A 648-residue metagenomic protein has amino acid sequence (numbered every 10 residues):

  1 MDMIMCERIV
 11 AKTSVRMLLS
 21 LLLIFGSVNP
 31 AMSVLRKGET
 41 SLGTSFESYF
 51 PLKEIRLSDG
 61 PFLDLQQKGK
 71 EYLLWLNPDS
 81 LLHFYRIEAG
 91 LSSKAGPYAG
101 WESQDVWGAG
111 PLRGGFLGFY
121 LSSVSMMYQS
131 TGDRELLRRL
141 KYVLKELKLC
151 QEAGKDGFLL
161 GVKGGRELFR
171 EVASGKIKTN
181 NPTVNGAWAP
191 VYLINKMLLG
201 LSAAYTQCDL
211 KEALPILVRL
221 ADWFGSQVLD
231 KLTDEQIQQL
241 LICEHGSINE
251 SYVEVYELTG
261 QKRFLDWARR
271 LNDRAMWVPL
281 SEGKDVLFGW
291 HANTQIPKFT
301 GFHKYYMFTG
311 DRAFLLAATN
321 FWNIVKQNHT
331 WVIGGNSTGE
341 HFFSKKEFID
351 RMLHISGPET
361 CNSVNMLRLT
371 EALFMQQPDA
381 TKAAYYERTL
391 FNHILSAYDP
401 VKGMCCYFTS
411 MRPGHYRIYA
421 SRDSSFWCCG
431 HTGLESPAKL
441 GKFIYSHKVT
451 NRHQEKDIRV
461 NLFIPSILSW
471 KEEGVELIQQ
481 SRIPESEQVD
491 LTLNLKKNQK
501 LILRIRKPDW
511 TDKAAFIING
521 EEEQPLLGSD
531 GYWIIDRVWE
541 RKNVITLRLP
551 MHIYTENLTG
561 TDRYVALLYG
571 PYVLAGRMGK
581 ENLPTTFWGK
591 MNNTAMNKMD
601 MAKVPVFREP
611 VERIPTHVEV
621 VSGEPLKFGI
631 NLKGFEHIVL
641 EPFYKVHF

Functional and structural regions predicted by a protein language model:
V34-F116, K141-G175, K211: Low-complexity, Ser/Thr/Pro/Gly-enriched N-terminal "stalk/linker" regions
S45, F50-L52, D59, Y128-K141 (+5 more regions): Structural helix-adjacent loops and short alpha-helical linkers that scaffold large soluble proteins
S48, H83-G110, L160-W188, I237-V255 (+3 more regions): Carbohydrate-binding/catalytic loop surfaces
L65-G96, R139-G157, P215-L232, R263-G283 (+3 more regions): Long, well-ordered core segments of solenoidal/helical folds
L112-Q129, G186-Y205, L241-E257, W290-M307 (+3 more regions): Well-ordered alpha-helical segments within folded domains of soluble proteins
V218-P297, K304-F308: Hydrophobic, small-residue-rich alpha-helical packing segments that form membrane-like cores
A318, A383-N392, A397-L493, G528 (+2 more regions): C-terminal beta-rich recognition modules with glycine/proline-rich loops and embedded aromatic residues
T511-D536, T555-G560: Solvent-exposed beta-strand/loop surfaces of large extracellular or lumenal domains
